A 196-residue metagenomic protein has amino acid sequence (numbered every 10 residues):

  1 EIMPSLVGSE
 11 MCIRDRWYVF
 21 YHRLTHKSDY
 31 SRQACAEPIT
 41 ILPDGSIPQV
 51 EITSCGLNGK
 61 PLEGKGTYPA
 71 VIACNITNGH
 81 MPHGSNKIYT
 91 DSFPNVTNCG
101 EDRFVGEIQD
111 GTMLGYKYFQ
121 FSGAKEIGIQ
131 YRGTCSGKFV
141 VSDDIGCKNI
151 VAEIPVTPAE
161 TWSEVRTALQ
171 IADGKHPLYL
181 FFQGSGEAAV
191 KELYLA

Functional and structural regions predicted by a protein language model:
E1-I13: Single conserved hydrophobic/aromatic residue that forms the stacking wall/gate of nucleotide- or nucleobase-binding
S9-E10, Y18-V19, R23-A36: Surface loops at the rim/top face of extracytoplasmic beta-rich domains
D15-T25, I129, Y179: Hydrophobic core segments of beta-strands in well-ordered, beta-rich domains
S28, R32-C35, D44, P48-A196: Extracytoplasmic
I39-T40: Contiguous mid-protein beta-loop-alpha structural module that forms a pocket-lining wall or clamp of enzyme active
